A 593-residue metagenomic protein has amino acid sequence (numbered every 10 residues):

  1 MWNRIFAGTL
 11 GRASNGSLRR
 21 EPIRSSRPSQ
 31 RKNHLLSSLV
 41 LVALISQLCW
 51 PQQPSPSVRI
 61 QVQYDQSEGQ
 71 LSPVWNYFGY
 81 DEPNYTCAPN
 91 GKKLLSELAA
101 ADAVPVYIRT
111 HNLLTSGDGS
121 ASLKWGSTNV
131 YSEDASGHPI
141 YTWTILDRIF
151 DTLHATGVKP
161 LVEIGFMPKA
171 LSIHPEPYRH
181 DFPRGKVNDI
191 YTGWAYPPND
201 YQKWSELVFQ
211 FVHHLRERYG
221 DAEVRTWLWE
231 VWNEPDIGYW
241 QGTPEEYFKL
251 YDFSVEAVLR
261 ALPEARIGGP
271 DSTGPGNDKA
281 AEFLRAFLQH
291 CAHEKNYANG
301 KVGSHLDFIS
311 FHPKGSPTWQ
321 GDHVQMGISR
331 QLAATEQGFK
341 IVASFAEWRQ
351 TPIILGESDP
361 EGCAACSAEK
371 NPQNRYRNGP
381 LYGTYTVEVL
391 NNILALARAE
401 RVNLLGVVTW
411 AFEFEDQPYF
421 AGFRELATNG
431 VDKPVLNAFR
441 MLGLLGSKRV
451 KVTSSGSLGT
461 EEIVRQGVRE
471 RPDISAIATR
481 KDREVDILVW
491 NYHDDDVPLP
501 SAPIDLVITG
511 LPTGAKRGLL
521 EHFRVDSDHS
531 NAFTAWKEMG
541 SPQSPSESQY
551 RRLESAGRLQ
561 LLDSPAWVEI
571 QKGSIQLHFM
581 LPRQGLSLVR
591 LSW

Functional and structural regions predicted by a protein language model:
M1-K32: N-terminal secretory signal peptides that target proteins for export/translocation
W2, W50-L228, P244-P275, G300-H305 (+7 more regions): Non-catalytic accessory regions flanking glycosidase/transglycosidase catalytic cores in CAZymes
S37-Q47: Bacterial N-terminal signal peptides
M167-K169, W232-I237, S272-N277, S358-A364 (+1 more regions): Short, internal active-site loops enriched in acidic
R179-G185, A280-H293, C366-G383, Y419-G430: Short, electropositive alpha-helical surface patch
V208, R225-N233, A265, G269-T273 (+4 more regions): Aromatic- and acid-rich polysaccharide-binding/catalytic face of secreted or lumenal carbohydrate-active enzymes
K314-E369, P380, V389, L396 (+2 more regions): Glycoside hydrolase catalytic-domain groove-lining segments
